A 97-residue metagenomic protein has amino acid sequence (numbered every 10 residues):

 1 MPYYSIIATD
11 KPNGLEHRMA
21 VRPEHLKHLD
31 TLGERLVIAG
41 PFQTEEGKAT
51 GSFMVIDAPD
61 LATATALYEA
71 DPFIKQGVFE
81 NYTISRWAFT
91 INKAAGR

Functional and structural regions predicted by a protein language model:
M1-R97: Conserved, structured core segments of small domains
